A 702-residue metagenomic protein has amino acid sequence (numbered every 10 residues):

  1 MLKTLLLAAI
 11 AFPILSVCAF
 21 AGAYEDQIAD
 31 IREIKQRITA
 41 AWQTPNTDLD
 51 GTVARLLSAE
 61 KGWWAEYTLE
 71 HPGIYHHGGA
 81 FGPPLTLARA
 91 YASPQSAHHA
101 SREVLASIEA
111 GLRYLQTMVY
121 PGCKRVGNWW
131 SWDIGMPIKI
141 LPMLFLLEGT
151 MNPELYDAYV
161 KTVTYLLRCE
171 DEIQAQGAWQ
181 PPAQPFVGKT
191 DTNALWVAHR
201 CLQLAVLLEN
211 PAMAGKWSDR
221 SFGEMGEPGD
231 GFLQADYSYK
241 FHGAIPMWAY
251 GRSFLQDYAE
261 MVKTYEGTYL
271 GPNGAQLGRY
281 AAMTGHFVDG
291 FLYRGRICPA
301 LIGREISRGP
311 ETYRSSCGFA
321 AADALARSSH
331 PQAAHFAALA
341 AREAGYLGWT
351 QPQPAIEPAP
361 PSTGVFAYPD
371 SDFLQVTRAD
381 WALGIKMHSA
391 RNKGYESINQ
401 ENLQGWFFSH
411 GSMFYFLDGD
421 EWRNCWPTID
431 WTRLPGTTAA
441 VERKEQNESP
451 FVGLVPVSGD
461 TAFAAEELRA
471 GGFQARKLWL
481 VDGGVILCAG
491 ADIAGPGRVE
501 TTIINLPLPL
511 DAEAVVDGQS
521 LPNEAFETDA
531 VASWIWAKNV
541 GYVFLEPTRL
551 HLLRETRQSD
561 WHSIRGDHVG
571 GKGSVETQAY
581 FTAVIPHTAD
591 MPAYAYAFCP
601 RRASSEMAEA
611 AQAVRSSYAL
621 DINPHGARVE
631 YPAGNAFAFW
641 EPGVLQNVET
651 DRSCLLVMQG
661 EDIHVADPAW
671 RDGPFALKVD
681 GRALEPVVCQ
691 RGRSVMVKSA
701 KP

Functional and structural regions predicted by a protein language model:
M1-L6: Bacterial N-terminal signal peptides that target proteins for export
L7-S16: Bacterial N-terminal signal peptides
A19-A23: Boundary at the C-terminal end of the N-terminal hydrophobic targeting segment
Y24-R55: N-terminal alpha-helical scaffolding segments that mark the starts of alpha-solenoid/helical-repeat architectures
G51-R304: Aromatic-lined, polymer-binding surfaces characteristic of secreted/periplasmic polysaccharide-degrading enzymes
F254, M261-A683: Extended polysaccharide-engagement surfaces of secreted carbohydrate-active enzymes
D370, P592-A597, V687-P702: C-terminal beta-strand-rich structural cap/linker in extracellular carbohydrate-active enzymes
